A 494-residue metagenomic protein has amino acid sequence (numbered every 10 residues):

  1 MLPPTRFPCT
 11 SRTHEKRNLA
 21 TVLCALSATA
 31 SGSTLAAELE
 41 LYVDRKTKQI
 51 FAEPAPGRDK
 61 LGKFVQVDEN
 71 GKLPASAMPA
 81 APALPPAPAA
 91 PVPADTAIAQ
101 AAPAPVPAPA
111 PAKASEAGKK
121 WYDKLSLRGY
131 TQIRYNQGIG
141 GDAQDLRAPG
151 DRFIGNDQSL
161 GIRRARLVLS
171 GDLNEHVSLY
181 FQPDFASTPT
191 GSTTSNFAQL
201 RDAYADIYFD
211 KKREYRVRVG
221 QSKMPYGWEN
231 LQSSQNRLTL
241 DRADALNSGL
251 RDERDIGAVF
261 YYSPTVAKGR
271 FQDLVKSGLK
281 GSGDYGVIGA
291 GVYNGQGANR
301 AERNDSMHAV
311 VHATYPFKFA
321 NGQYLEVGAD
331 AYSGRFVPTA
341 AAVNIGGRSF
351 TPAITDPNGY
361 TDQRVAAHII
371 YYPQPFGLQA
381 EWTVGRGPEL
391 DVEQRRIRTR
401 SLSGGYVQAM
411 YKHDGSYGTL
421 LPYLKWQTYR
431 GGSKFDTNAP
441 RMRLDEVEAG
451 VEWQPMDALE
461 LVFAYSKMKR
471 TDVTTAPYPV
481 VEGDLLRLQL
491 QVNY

Functional and structural regions predicted by a protein language model:
M1-K16: N-terminal secretory signal peptides that target proteins for export/translocation
L2, L35-A148, Y208, Y494: N-terminal periplasmic/intermembrane-space "pro-region" immediately following the signal or transit peptide
A20-A30: Bacterial N-terminal signal peptides
E40-Y42, V168, H368: Short, surface-exposed charged micro-motifs
L73-P74, Y261, K268-R270, K280-D284 (+1 more regions): Flexible glycine-rich, low-complexity coil/linker segments exposed to the extracellular/periplasmic environment
A114-A148, R152-A298, R303-V310, T314-N321 (+6 more regions): Outer membrane beta-barrel
G140, F153-I154, G191-T193, A203-D210 (+3 more regions): Outer-membrane beta-barrel pore domains
